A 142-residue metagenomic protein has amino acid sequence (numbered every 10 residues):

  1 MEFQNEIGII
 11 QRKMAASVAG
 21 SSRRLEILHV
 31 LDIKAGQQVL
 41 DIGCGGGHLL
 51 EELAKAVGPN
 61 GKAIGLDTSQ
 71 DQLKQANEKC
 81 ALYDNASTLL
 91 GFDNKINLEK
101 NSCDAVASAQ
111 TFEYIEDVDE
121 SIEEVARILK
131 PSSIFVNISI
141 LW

Functional and structural regions predicted by a protein language model:
M1-Q37, H48-E52, Q72-Q75, K79: Conserved class I S-adenosyl-L-methionine
L40-I42, G46-K95: Class I SAM-dependent methyltransferase SAM/SAH-binding core
G58, I115-E116, L129-K130: Helix-to-beta-strand junctions that scaffold the AdoMet/dcAdoMet cofactor pocket in Class I SAM-dependent enzymes
N94-A105: A short acidic, Gly/Pro-enriched loop at the edge of an enzyme's catalytic core that lines a small-molecule cofactor
D104-D117: A short SAM/SAH-binding and catalytic strip from SAM-dependent methyltransferases
D119-I134: A short glycine-rich, Lys/Arg-flanked "PGG" loop and its adjoining helix->strand segment in the class I
